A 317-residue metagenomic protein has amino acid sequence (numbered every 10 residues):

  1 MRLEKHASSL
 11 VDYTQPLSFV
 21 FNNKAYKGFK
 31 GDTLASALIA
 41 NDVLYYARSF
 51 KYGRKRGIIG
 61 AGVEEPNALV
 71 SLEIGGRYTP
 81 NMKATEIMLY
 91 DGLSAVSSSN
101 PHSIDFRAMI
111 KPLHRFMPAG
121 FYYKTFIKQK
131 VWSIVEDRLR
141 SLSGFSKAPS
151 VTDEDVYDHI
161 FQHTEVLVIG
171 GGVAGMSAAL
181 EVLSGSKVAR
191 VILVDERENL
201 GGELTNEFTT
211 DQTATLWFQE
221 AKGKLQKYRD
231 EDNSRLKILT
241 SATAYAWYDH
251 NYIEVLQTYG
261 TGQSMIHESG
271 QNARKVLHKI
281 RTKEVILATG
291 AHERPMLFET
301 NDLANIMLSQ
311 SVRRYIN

Functional and structural regions predicted by a protein language model:
M1-G144, V276: Signature of N-terminal electron-transfer/Fe-S-associated modules in redox systems
G53-G57, L93-L167, K187, F218 (+1 more regions): FAD-binding core/adjacent interface of flavoenzyme oxidoreductases
I160-I192: N-terminal Rossmann-like FAD-binding beta1-loop-alpha1 element of flavoenzymes
V168, G172-A174, N199, A291-E293: Residue-level detector of alpha-helix initiation sites
A174-L180, E203, I306-S309: Short glycine/serine/threonine-rich phosphate/pyrophosphate-binding segments that cradle anionic phosphate groups
G185-T205: Glycine-rich FAD pyrophosphate-binding loop
G201, T205, T210, I286: Glycine-rich phosphate-binding loops of nucleotide-dependent enzymes
T210-K224: Short beta-strand to alpha-helix junction loop
